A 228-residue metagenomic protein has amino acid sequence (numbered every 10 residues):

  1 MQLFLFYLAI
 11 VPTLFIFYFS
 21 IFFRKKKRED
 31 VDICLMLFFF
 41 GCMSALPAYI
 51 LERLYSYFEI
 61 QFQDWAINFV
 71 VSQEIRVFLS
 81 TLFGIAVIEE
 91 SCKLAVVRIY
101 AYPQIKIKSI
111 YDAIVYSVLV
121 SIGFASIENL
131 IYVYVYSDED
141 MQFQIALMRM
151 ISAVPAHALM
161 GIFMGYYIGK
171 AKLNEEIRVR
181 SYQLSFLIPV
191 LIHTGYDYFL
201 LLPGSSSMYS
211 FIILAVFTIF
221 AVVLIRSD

Functional and structural regions predicted by a protein language model:
M1-D228: Hydrophobic alpha-helical segments at protein termini of multi-pass membrane proteins
